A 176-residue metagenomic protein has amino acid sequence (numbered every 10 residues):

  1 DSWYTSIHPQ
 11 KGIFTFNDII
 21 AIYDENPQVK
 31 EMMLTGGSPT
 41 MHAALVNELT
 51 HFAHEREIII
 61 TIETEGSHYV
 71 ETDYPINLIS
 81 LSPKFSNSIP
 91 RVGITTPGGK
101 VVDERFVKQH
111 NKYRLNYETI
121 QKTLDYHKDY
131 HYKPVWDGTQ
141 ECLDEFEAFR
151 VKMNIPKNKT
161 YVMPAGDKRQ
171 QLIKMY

Functional and structural regions predicted by a protein language model:
D1-D18: Canonical Radical SAM [4Fe-4S] cluster-binding loop centered on the CxxxCxxC motif and its immediate flanking residues
Q10, G37-M41: Short coil/turn segments at secondary-structure boundaries
T15-G36: Short Fe-S-cluster ligation motifs
I20, E31, T40-Y176: Conserved AdoMet/S-adenosylmethionine-binding subsite of the radical SAM
